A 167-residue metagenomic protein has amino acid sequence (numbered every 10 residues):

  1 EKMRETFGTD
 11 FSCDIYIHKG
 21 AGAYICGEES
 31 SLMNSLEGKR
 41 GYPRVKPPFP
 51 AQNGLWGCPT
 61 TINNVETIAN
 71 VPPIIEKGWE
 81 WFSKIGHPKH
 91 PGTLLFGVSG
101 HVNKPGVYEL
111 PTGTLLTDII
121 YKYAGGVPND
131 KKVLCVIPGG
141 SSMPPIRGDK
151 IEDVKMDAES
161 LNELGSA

Functional and structural regions predicted by a protein language model:
E1, G22-I25, P138, S142-R147: Short, surface-exposed loop/turn segments at secondary-structure boundaries that line and modulate
K2-T112, A124: Hydrophobic alpha-helical positions that pack around
R40, L116, P144: Glycine-rich nucleotide phosphate-binding loop and flanking beta-alpha elements of Rossmann-like dinucleotide-binding
K89-H90, V102, N129-D130, N162-A167: A structural signal for short secondary-structure junctions
P111-T114, I151-D153: A short, sequence-level motif marking secondary-structure junctions
T112-N129: Short amphipathic, charge-patterned alpha-helical segments
G125-S141: Short loop-to-beta-strand transition segments
S142-A167: A structural-propensity feature for long, helix-poor, extended segments
